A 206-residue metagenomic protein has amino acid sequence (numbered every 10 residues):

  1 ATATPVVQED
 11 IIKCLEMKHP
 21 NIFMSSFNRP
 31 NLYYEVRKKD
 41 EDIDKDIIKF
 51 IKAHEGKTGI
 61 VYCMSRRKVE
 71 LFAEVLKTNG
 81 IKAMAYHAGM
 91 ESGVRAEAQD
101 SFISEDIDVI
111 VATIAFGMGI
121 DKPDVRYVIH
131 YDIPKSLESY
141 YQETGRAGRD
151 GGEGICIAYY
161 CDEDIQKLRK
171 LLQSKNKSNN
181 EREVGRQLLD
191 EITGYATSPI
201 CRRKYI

Functional and structural regions predicted by a protein language model:
A1-N179, Q187: Helicase motor core with emphasis on the C-terminal RecA-like subdomain
L168, S174-Y205: C-terminal accessory/connector segments of nucleic-acid motor ATPases
